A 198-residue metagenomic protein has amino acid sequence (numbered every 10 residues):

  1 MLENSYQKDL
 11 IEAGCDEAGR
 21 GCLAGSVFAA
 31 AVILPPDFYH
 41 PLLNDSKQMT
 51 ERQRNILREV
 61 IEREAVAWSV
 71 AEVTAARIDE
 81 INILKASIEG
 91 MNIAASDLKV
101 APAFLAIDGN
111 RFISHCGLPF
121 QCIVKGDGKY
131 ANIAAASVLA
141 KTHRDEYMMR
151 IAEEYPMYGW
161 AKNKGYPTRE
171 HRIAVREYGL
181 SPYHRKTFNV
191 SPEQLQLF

Functional and structural regions predicted by a protein language model:
M1-F198: RNase H-like, Mg2+-dependent phosphodiesterase core, and more generally RNA phosphate-backbone-engaging helix-loop
